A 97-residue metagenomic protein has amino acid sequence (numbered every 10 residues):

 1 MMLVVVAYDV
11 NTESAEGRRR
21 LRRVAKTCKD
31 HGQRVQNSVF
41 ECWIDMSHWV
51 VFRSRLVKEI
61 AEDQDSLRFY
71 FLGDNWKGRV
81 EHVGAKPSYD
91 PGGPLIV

Functional and structural regions predicted by a protein language model:
M1-V39, W43, S47-H48: Extended, hydrophobic alpha-helical segments
A7, R53, P94: Functionally constrained cores in energy, signaling, and assembly domains
E16, F52, R79: Short acidic, gly/pro-rich beta-turn/loop elements at beta-sheet edges and active-site/ligand-binding grooves
K26-C28, R53-K58, E81-V83: Intrinsically disordered, low-complexity boundary segments flanking structured domains
V35-S66, F71-G73: Short, intrinsically disordered low-complexity segments
E59-I96: C-terminal structural segments of small proteins and small subunits
